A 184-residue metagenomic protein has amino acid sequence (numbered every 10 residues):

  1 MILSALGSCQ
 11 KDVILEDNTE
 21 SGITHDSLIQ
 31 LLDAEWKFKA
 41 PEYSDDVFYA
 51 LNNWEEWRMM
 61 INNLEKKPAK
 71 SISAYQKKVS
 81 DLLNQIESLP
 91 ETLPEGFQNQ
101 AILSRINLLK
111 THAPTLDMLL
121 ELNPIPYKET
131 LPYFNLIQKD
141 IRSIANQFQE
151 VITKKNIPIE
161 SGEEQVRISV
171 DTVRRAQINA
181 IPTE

Functional and structural regions predicted by a protein language model:
S4-S8: C-terminal motif of bacterial Sec signal peptides marking the signal peptidase cleavage site
K11-K77: Immediate post-signal-peptide N-terminus of mature secreted/exported proteins
S27-Y43, V47, P124-E184: C-terminal amphipathic alpha-helix
N52, E56-M59, D81-N84, S88 (+2 more regions): Charged, amphipathic alpha-helical oligomerization/scaffolding segments
N63, Q85-S88, T92, L119 (+3 more regions): Amphipathic, soluble alpha-helical interaction motifs
Q76-S80, Q100-N107, K128-L136: Short, charged, amphipathic alpha-helical segments
S88-L103, L120-Y127: Short, solvent-exposed, charged loop/turn and helix-capping segments that join or cap alpha-helices on peripheral
